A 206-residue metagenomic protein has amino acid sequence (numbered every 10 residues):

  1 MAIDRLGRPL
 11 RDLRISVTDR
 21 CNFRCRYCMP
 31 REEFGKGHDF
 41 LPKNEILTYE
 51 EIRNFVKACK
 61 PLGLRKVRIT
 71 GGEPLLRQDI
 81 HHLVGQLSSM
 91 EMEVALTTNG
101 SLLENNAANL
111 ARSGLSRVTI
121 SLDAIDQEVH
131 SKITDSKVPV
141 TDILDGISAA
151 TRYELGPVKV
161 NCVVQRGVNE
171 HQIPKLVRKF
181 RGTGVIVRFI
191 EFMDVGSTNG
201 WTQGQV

Functional and structural regions predicted by a protein language model:
M1-E93: Conserved alpha-helical substructure of the radical SAM core
S16-T18, P42-E45, I120, I133 (+2 more regions): Short, flexible active-site loop motifs that bind/organize anionic cofactors or intermediates
G35-D39, D126-T134, G196-W201: A short acidic, helix-capping loop that chelates divalent metal ions and anchors anionic groups
I46, K137, G204-V206: Short, conserved loop/turn and helix-capping segments at secondary-structure boundaries that abut family-defining
Y49-I69, L76-F180, I186: Radical SAM/AdoMet-radical enzyme domain recognition
R166-N169, R188-V206: Flexible glycine/acidic-rich beta-alpha junction loops that bind and position SAM and/or redox cofactors in anaerobic
